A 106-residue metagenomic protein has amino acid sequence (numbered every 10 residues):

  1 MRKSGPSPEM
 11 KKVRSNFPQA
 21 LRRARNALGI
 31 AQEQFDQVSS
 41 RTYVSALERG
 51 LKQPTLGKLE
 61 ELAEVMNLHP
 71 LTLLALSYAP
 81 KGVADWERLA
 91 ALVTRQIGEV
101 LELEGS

Functional and structural regions predicted by a protein language model:
M1-A27: A short, Lys/Arg-rich alpha-helix, primarily the initiator
N16-Q19, G29-I30, S39, P54-G57: Residue-level signal for the short linker/turn that defines the boundary of a DNA-recognition helix
N26-R49: Short alpha-helical DNA-recognition segment
G50-V65: Short, basic-rich loop-to-helix N-cap that marks the start of a DNA-contacting helix
E61-G82: A contiguous, mid-protein "functional segment" used to position or interact with cofactors/ions or partner subunits
A75-S106: Short, charged recognition helix plus adjacent turn of helix-turn-helix-like nucleic-acid-binding domains
